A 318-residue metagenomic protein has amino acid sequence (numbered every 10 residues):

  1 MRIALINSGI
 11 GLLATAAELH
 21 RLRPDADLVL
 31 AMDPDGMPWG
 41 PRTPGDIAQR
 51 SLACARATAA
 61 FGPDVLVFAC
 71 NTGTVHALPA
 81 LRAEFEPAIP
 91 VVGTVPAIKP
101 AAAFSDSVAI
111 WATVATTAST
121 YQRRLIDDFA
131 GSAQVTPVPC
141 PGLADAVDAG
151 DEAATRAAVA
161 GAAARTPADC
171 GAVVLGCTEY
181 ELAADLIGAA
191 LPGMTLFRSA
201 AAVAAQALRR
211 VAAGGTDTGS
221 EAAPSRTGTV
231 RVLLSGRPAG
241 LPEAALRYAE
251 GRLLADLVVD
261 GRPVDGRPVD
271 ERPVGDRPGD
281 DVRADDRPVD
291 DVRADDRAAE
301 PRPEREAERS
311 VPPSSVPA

Functional and structural regions predicted by a protein language model:
M1-D276, D280-A318: Non-catalytic structural scaffold of enzyme domains
